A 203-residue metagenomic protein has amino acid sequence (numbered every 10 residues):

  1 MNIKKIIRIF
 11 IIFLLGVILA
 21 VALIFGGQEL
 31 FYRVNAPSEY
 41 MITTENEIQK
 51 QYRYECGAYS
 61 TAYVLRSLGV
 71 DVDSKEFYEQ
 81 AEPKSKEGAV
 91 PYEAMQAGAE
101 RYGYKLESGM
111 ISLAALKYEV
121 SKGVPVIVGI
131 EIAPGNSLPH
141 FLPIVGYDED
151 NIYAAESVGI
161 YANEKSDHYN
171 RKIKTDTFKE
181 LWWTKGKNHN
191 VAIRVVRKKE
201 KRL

Functional and structural regions predicted by a protein language model:
N2-G88, I132-G135, D148-D150, V196-L203: Active-site-adjacent structural segments surrounding the nucleophilic cysteine of cysteine proteases and isopeptidases
R8, F13, P125, Y147-L203: Noncatalytic regulatory segments and standalone regulatory/sensor domains
R8-L14, Y92, E100-Y102, E107: N-terminal entry module detector
Y52, G57-V64, D73, P91-G98 (+4 more regions): Stable alpha-helical elements in mature extracytoplasmic
A62-D71, Q80, K84, G98-K105 (+2 more regions): Structured segments of extracytoplasmic/periplasmic soluble domains in secreted or envelope-associated proteins
R66-V72, S85-V90, Y104-I111, K165-I173: Short, exposed beta-strand "edge-strand" segments with a Pro/Gly-rich flavor and a Y/T-containing core
A89-Q96, V128-G129, G146: Short, charged low-complexity intrinsically disordered segments located at boundaries of structured domains
K105-N163: Active-site-adjacent substructure of cysteine-protease-like catalytic cores
